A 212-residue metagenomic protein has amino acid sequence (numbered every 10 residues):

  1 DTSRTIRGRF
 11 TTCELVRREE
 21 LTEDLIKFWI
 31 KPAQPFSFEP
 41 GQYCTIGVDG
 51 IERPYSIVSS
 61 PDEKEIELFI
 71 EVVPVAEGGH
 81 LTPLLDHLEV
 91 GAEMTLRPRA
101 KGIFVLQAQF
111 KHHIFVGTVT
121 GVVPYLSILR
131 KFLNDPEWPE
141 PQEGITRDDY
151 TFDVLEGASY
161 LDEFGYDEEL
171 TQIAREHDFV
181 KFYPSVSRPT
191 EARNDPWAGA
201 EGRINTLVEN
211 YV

Functional and structural regions predicted by a protein language model:
D1-E23: Short, low-complexity N-terminal leaders and the immediately following helix N-cap/first helix
T2-R9, D153-V212: Reductase modules of NAD(P)H-dependent flavoproteins
V16-E20, L25-F115, R130-K131, V186-R188: FAD-binding FR-type
E63, R147-D149, R175-H177: Short, well-ordered coil/turn elements that cap or connect secondary structure elements
K101-F104, L129-L133, N205-V212: Generic structural signal for well-ordered alpha-helical scaffold segments
V116-G117, A158: Small/polar loops that bind or transfer phosphate-bearing groups
T118-V123: Ser/Thr-glycine-rich phosphate-binding loops at phosphate-binding pockets of nucleotides, nucleotide cofactors
P124-G144: Histidine-anchored nucleotide/phosphate-binding helix
